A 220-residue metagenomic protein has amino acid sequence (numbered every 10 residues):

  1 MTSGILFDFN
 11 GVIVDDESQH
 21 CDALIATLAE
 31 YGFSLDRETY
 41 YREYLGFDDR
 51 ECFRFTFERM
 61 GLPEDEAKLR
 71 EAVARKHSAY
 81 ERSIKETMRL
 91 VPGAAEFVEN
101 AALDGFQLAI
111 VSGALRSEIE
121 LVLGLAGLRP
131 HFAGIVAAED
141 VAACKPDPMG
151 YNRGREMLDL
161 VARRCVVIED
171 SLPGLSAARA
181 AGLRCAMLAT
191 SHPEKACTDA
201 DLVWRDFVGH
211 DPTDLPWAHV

Functional and structural regions predicted by a protein language model:
M1-S3, A95, E99-A102, L115-V220: Asp-based, Mg2+/Mn2+-dependent phosphohydrolase catalytic module
T2-A95, E99-D104: N-terminal helical cap/lid subdomain that shapes the substrate entry/recognition surface in HAD-like hydrolases
D8, V12, S112, D170: Conserved G/P- and acidic residue-centered "switch" motifs that form tight phosphate/ATP-binding loops in soluble
I13, L90, L108, A143 (+1 more regions): Conserved SAM-binding loop
S18, S112, L121: Conserved catalytic-core motifs of eukaryotic protein kinase domains, centered on the activation segment
L24, S112, A178: Residue-level signal for inorganic ion chemistry
S34, Q107, R184: Residue-level detector of anion-binding/catalytic polar loops
